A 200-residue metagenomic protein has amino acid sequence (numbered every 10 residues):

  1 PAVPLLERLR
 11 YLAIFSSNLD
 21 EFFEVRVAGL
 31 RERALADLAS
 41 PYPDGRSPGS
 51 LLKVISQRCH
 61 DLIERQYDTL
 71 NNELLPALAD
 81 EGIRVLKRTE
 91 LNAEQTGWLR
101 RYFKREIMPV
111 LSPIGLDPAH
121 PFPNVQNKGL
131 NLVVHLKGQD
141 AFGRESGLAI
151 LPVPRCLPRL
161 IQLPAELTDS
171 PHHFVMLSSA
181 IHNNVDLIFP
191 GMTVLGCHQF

Functional and structural regions predicted by a protein language model:
P1-F200: N-terminal non-catalytic structural scaffold regions of very large proteins
